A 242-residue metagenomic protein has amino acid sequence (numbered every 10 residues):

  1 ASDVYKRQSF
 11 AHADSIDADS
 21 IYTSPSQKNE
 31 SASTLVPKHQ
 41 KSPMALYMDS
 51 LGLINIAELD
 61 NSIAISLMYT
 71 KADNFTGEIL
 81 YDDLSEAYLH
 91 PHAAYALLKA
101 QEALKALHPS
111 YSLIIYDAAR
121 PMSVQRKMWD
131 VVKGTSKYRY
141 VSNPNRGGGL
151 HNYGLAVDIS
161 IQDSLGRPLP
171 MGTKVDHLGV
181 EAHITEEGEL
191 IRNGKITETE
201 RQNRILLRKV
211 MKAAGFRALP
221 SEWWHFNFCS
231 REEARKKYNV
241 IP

Functional and structural regions predicted by a protein language model:
A1-Y5: Short, small-residue-biased leader/transition segments that mark boundaries at the very start of proteins
F10-A118, V131, T135-S221, S230-P242: Extracytoplasmic cell-surface/polysaccharide-interacting catalytic and binding patches
P121: Segments that shape or occlude catalytic/ligand-binding pockets
V124: Short, well-ordered surface patches within globular domains
K127-W129: Short active-site loop/helix that positions an aromatic residue
F226: Conserved metal-phosphate-binding beta-hairpin within the catalytic cores of diverse ATP-dependent phosphoryl-transfer
